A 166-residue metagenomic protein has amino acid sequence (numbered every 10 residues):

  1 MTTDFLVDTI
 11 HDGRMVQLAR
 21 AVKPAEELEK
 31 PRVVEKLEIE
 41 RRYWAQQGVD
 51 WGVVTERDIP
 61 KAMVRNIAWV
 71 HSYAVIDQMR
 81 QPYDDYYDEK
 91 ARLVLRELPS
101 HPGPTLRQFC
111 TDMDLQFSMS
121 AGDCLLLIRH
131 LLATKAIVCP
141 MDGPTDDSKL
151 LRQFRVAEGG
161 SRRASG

Functional and structural regions predicted by a protein language model:
M1-G166: Electrostatic, structured charged patches in enzyme active sites and in nucleic-acid/phosphate-binding
